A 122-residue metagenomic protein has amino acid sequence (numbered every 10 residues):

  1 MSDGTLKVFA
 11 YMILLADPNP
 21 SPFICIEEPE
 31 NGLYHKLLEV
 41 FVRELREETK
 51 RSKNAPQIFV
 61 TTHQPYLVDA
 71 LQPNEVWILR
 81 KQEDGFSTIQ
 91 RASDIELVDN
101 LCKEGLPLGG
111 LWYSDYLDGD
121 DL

Functional and structural regions predicted by a protein language model:
M1-A16, I26-H35: Conserved ABC ATPase signature
L14-N19, R51-K53: Phosphate-binding P-loop
D17, G32-L33, L67, F86: Flexible loop/turn segments at secondary-structure boundaries
P22-F23: The start of beta-strands in P-loop NTPase/AAA+ ATPase cores
E39-L122: C-terminal lobe/lid and adjacent interdomain/linker elements of RecA-like ASCE P-loop ATPase modules
